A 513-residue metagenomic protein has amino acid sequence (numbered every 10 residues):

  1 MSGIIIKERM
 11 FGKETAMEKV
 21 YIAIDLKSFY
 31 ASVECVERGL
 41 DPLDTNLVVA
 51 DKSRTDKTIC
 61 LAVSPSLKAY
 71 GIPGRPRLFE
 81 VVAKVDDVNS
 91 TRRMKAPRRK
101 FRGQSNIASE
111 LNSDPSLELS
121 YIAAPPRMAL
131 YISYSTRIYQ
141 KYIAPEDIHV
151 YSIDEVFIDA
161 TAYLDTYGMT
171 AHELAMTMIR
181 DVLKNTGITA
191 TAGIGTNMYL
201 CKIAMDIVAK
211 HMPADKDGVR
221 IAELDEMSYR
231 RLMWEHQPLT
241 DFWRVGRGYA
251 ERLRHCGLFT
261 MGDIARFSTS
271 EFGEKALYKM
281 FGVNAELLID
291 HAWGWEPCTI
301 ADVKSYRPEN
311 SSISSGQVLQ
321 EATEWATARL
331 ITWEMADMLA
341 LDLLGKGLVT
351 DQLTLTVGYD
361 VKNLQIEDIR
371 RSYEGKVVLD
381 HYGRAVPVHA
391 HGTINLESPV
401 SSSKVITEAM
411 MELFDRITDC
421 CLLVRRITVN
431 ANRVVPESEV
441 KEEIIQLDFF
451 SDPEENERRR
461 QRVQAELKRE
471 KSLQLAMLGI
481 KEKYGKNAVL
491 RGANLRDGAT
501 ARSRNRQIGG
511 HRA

Functional and structural regions predicted by a protein language model:
S2-I300, F449, E454-A513: Gly/Gly-Pro- and Ser/Thr-rich, intrinsically disordered tail segments characteristic of DNA damage-repair and tolerance
A23, D241, R247-V424, I444: DNA-contacting surface of Y-family translesion DNA polymerases
K27-F29, S53-K57, Y359-L364, V434-S438: Short, charged/polar surface micro-motifs in flexible loops or helix N-caps
T45, A190, D351-L353, I427 (+1 more regions): Change "...and in nucleic-acid phosphodiester-cleaving endonucleases..." to "...and in nucleic-acid processing enzymes
R54, D165, Y199, V318 (+4 more regions): Generic "edge-of-domain/loop-turn" microfeature
F157, N395, T428: Short aromatic/hydrophobic contact patches that present stacked aromatics for nucleic-acid/ligand binding
T196-Y199, D290-W293, V349-V361, L423-V435 (+1 more regions): A glycine-rich phosphate-binding loop feature that marks nucleotide/adenosyl-phosphate handling sites
E412, R416-G479: C-terminal hydrophobic structural anchor segments that stabilize assembly/packing rather than catalytic chemistry
